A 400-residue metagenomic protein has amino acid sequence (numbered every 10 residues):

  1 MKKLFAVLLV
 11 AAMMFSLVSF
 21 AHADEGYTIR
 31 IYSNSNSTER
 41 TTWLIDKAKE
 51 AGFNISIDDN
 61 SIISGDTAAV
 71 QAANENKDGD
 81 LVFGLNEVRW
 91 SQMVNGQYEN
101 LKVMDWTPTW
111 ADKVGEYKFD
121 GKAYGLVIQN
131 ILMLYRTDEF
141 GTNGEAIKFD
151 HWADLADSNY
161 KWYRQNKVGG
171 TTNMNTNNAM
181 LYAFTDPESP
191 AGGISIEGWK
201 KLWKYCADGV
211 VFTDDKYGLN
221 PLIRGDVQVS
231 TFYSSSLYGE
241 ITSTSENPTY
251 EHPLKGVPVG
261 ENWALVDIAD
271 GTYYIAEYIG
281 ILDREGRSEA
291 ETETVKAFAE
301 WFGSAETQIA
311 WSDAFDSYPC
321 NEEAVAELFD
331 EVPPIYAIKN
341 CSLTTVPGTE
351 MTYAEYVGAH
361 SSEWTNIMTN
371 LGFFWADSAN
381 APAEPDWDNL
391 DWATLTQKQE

Functional and structural regions predicted by a protein language model:
L8-S16: Bacterial N-terminal signal peptides
F15-E25: Sec-dependent signal peptide cleavage junction
E25-S91: Early extracytoplasmic/lumenal segment of secretory-pathway proteins
N34-T41, D78, L85-D226: Extracytoplasmic ligand-binding site segments that recognize negatively charged/polar headgroups
M93-M104, G115-D120, E240-D267, P334-A337: Ligand-binding "clamshell"
V210-R287: Extracytoplasmic/periplasmic substrate-binding proteins
E277-Y356: Mature extracytoplasmic/periplasmic domains
T345-E400: Conserved C-terminal helix/tail region of periplasmic/extracytoplasmic solute-binding proteins
